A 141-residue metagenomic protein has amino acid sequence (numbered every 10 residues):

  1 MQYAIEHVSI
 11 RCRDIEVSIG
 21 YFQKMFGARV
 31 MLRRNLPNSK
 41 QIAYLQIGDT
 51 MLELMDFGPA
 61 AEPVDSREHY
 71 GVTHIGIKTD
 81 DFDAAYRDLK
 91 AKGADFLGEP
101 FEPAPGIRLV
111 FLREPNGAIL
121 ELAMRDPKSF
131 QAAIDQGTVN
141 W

Functional and structural regions predicted by a protein language model:
M1-I5, R29-G76, R87-R113, D126-W141: Vicinal oxygen chelate
S9-R11, G76-K78: Short hydrophobic/aromatic beta-strand micro-patches that form the beta-sheet surface supporting nucleotide- or nucleic
S18-Q23, L89, G117: Conserved active-site tyrosine of GNAT-family acetyltransferases
Y21-F22, F26, F96: Conserved hydrophobic/aromatic "anchor" residues that stabilize well-ordered secondary structure elements
F82-Y86: Short, conserved charged micro-motifs
L122: Short glycine-/small-residue motifs
